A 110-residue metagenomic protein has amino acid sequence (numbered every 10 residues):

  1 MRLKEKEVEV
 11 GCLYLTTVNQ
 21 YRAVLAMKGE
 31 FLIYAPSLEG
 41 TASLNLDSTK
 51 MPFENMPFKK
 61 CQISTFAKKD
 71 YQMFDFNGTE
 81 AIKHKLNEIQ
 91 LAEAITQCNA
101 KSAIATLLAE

Functional and structural regions predicted by a protein language model:
M1-V8: Mixed-charge, Lys/Arg-rich low-complexity intrinsically disordered regions
E9-V18: Tryptophan-anchored aromatic micro-motifs
L15, F31-Y34, D70: A broad, structure-centric signal for solvent-exposed, well-ordered loop/edge residues that line or flank functional
V18-N19, G29: Short glycine/proline-enriched coil/turn segments at helix->beta-strand junctions
L25-S48: Basic/aromatic-rich interaction segments and small domains that mediate binding to polyanionic partners
G40-E110: Intrinsically disordered, low-complexity, charged/polar segments
